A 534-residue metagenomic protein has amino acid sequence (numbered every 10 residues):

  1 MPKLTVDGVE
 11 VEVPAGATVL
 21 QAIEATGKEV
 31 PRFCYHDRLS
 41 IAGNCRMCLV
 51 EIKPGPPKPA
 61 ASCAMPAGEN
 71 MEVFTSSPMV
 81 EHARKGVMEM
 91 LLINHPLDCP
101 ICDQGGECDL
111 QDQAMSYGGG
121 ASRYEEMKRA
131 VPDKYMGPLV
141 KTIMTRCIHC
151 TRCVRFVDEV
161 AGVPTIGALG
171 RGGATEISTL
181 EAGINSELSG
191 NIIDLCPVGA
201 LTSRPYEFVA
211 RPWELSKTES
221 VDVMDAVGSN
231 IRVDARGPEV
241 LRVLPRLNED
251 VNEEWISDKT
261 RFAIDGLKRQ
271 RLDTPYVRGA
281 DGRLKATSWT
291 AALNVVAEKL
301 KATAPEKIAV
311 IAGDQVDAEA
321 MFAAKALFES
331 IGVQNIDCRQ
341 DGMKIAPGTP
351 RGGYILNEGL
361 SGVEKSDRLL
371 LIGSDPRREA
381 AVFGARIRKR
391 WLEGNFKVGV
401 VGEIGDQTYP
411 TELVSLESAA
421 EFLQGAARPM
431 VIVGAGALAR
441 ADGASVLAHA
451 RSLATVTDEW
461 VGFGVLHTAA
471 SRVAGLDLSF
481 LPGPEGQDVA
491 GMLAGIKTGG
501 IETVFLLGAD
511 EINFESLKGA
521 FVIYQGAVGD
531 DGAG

Functional and structural regions predicted by a protein language model:
M1-V9: Eukaryote-biased recognition of intrinsically disordered, low-complexity regulatory segments
K3, A17-Q21, D317: Short, structural beta-strand-to-alpha-helix junction motif
V9-A17: Short, contiguous acidic and Ser/Thr-rich linear segments
E12, C34-R38, R146, A182-N185 (+1 more regions): Alpha-helix N-cap/helix-initiation motif
V19-K53: A basic, amphipathic helix-loop patch mediating RNA/tRNA/ribosome contacts
R46-D222, V227-I231, R236-E239: Fe-S ferredoxin-like electron-transfer domains and their immediately adjacent linker/connector regions across
P96, I143, C150, V154-R155 (+4 more regions): Catalytic alpha/large subunits of respiratory electron-transfer oxidoreductases, centered on bis-MGD molybdoenzymes
